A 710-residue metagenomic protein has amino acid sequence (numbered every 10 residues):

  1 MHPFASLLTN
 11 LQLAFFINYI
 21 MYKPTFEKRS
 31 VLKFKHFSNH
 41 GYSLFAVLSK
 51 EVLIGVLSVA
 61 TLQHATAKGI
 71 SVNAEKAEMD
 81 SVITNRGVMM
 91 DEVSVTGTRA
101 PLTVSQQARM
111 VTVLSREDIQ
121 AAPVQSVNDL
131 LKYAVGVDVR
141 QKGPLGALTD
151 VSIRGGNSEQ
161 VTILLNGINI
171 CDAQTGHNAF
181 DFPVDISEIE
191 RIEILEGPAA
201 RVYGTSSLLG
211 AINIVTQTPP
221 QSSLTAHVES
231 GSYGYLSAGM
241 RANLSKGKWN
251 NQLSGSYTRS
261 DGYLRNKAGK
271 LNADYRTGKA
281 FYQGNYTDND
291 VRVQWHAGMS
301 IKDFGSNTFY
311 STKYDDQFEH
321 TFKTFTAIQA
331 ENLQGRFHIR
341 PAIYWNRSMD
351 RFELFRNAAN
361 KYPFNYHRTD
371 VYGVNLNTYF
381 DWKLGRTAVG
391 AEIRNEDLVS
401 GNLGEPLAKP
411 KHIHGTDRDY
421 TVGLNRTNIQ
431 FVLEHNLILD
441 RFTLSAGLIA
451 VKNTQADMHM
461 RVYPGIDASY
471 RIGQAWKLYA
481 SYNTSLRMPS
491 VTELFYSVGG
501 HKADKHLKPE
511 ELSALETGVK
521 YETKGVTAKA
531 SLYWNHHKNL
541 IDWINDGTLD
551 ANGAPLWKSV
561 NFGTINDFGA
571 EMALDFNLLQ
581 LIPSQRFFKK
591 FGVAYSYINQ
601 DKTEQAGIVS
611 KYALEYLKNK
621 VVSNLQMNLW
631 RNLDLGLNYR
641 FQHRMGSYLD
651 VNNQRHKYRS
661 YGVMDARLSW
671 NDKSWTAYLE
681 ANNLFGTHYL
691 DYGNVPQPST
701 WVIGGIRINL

Functional and structural regions predicted by a protein language model:
E78, S260-K267, L271-T277, V291-V371: Flexible loop and strand-edge segments within Gram-negative outer membrane beta-barrel domains
M89-Q120, D150: N-terminal periplasmic "start-of-domain" segments of outer-membrane beta-barrel proteins
N128, K132-I168, D172: Extracytoplasmic beta-strand/coil segments of soluble accessory domains associated with Gram-negative outer-membrane
N169-E196: Short acidic/polar hinge/loop motifs at secondary-structure boundaries that mediate gating or recognition
I186-S223, F576-N577, I582: A beta-strand signature from Gram-negative outer-membrane beta-barrel systems, especially the internal plug domain
A211, T216-L244, G255, K270-D274 (+1 more regions): Short strand-turn segments of transmembrane beta-barrel domains in outer membranes, especially the first one or two
S311-Q334, H367-T369, L424, D457 (+5 more regions): Outer-membrane beta-barrel signature, preferentially recognizing the C-terminal barrel domain of Gram-negative
I438-T443, W534-H536, K558-L649: Gram-negative outer-membrane beta-barrel transporters
